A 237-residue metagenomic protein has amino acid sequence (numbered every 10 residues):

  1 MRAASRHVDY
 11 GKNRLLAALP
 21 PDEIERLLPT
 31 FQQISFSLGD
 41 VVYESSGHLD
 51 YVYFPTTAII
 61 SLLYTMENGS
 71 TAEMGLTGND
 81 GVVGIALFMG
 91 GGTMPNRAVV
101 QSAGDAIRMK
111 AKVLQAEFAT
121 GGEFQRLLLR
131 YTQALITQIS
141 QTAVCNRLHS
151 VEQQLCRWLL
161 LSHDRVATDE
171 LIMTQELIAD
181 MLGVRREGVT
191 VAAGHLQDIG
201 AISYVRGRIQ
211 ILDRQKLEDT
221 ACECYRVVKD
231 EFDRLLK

Functional and structural regions predicted by a protein language model:
M1-S37, V82, L87-F88: Cyclic nucleotide-binding regulatory module and flanking cytosolic helices
A18, L76, R108, I172 (+1 more regions): Short aromatic/basic micro-patch
D22, T57, K112-V113, A134 (+2 more regions): Alpha-helix/helix-capping structural signal
D40-S102: Cyclic nucleotide-binding regulatory domains
I59, G104-A106, R208: Structural motif
G75-R130, T137, Q141: Cyclic-nucleotide recognition modules
S102-A103, E117-R185: Polybasic "coupling" helices that flank or enter modular domains
L160-K237: Phosphate-/nucleic-acid-contacting segments
